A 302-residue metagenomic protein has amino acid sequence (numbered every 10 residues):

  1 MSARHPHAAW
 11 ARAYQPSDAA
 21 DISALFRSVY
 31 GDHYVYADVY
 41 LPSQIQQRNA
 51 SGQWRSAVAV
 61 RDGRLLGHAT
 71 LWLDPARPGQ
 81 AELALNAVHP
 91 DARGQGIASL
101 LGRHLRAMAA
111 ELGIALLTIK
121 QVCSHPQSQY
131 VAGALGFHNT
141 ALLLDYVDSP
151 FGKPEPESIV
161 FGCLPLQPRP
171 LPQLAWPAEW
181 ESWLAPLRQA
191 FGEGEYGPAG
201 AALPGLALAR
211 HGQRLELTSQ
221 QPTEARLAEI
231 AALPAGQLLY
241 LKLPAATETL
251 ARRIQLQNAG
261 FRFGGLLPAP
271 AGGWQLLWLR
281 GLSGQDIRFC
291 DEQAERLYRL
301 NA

Functional and structural regions predicted by a protein language model:
A8-I22: A short beta-loop-alpha structural element at the N-terminal edge of CoA-dependent acyl/N-acetyltransferase catalytic
P16, S23-P90, T223, L267: A conserved beta-strand-loop-helix scaffold within acyl/acetyltransferase catalytic domains
L73-L83, R93, A202-T218, A235-Q237 (+1 more regions): A conserved beta-turn-beta hairpin within the catalytic core of GNAT-like acetyltransferases that forms part
V88, G94-A109, I119, R226-A231: Conserved acetyl-CoA-binding loop-helix of GNAT-fold acetyltransferases
A109-V122, A235-P244: Conserved GNAT acetyl-CoA-binding A-motif
K120, G133-E155, R262-W274: Conserved catalytic-core motifs of GNAT/GCN5-like acyltransferases
C123-A141, E248-F263: Conserved active-site alpha-helix within GNAT-family acetyltransferase domains
V147-W176, G272-N301: C-terminal "cap" of GNAT-fold acetyltransferases
